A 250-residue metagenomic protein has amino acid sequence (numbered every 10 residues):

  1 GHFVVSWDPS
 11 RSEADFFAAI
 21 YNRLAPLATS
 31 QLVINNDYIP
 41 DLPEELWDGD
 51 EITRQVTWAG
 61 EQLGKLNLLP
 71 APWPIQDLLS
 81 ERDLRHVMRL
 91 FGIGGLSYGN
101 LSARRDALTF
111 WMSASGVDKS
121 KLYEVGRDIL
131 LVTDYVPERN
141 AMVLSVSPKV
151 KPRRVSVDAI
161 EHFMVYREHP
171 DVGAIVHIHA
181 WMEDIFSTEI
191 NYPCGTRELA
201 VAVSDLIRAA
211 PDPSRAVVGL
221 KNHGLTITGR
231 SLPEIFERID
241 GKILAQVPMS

Functional and structural regions predicted by a protein language model:
G1-S250: Glycine-rich flexible loops
